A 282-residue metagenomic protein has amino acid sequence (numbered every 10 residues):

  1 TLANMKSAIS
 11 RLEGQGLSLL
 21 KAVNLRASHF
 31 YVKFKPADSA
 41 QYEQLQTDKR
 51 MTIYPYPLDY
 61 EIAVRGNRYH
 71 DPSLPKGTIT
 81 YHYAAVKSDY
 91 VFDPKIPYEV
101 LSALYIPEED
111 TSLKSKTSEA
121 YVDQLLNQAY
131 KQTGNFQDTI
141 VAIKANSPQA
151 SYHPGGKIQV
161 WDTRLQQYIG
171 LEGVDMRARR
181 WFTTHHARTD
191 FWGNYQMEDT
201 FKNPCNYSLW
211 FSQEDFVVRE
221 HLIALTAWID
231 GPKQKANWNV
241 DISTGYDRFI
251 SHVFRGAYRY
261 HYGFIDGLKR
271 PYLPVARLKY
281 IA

Functional and structural regions predicted by a protein language model:
T1-T117: Long, solvent-exposed N-terminal ectodomains/accessory regions that are displayed to the extracellular/lumenal milieu
L12, H153-F182: Short, ordered, surface-exposed loop/turn motifs in non-cytosolic proteins
D89-H153: Long amphipathic alpha-helical scaffold segments
G134-L165, H252-I265: A short, Gly/Thr-enriched small/hydrophobic beta-strand-prone motif that recurs across taxa
R180-N194: Short, acidic Ser/Thr/Gly-rich low-complexity loop/linker segments typical of extracellular and cell-surface proteins
A187, Y280-A282: Catalytic zinc-binding patch centered on the HExxH motif and its immediate surroundings that defines zinc-dependent
Q196-T200, W210-V217, D241-R277: Zn2+-dependent metallopeptidase catalytic core
S208-W228: A short, solvent-exposed loop/turn motif at the edges and junctions of modular extracellular/periplasmic domains
